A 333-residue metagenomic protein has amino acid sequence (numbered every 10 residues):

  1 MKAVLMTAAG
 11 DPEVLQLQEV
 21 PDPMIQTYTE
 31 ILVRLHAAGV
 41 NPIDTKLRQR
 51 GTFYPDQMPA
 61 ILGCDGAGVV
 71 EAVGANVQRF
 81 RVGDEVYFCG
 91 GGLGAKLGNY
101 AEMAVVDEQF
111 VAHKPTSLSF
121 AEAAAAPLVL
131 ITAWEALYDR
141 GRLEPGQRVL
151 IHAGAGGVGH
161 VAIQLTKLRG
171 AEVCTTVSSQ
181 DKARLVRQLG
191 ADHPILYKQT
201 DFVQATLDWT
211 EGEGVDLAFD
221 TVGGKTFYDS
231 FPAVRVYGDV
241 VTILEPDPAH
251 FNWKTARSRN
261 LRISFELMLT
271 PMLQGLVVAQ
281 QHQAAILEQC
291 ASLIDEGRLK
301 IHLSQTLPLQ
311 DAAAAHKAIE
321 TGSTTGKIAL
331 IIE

Functional and structural regions predicted by a protein language model:
K2, Q16, R34, A67-V69 (+1 more regions): Residues located in well-ordered beta-strands
P23-G39, G51-G92: Glycine-rich beta-strand-centered segment in the early N-terminal region that forms part of a ligand/cofactor-binding
R79, C89-A153: NAD(P)H dinucleotide-binding glycine-rich loop of Rossmann-like/cofactor-binding domains, especially the beta1-alpha1
D84-E85, M103, R148, L168 (+1 more regions): Residue-level marker of beta-strand positions
A124-Q199: Mid-domain Rossmann-like dinucleotide-binding core that forms the NAD(H)/NADP(H) cofactor-binding site
P194-S264: Glycine-rich cofactor phosphate-binding loops and adjacent beta1-alpha1 units of small-molecule cofactor enzyme domains
T255-Q305: C-terminal substrate-binding/catalytic core of Rossmann-like NAD(P)-dependent dehydrogenases/reductases
A291, E296-Q305, A313-E333: C-terminal capping/lid region of NAD(P)-dependent oxidoreductase domains
